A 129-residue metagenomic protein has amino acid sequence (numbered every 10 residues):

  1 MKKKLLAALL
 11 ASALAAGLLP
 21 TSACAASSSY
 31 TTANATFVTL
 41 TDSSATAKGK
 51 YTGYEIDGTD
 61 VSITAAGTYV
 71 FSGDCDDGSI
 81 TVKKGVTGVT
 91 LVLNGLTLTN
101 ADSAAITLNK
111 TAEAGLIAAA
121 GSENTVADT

Functional and structural regions predicted by a protein language model:
K4-T129: A composition-driven surface/loop motif
